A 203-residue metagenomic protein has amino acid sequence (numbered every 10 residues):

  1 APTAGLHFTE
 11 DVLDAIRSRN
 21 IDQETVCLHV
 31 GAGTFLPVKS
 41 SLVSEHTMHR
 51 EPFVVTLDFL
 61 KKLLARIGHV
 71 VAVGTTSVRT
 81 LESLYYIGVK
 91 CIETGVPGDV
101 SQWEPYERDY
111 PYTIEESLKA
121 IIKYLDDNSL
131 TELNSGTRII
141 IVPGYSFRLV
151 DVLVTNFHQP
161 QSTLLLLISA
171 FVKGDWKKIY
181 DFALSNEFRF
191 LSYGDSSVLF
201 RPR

Functional and structural regions predicted by a protein language model:
A1-R203: Surface-exposed, charge/polar-rich loops and edge strands
